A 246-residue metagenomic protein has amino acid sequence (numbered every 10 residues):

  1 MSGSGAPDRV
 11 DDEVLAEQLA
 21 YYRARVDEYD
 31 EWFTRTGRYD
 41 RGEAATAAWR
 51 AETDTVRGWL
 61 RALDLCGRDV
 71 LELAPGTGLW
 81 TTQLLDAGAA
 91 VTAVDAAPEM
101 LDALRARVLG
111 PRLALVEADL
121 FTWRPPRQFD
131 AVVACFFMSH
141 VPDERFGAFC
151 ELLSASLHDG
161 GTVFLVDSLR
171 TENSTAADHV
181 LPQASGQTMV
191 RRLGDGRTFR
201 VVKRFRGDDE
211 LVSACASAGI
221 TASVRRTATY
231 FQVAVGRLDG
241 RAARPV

Functional and structural regions predicted by a protein language model:
S2-D64: Conserved class I S-adenosyl-L-methionine
D69-T122: Class I SAM-dependent methyltransferase SAM/SAH-binding core
V133: A conserved beta-strand element that flanks and buttresses the S-adenosyl-L-methionine
F136-H140: Short catalytic micro-motifs in class I SAM-dependent methyltransferases
G147-D159: A short glycine-rich, Lys/Arg-flanked "PGG" loop and its adjoining helix->strand segment in the class I
V166-A214: C-terminal alpha-helical "lid/dimerization" subdomain adjacent to the S-adenosyl-L-methionine
V201-L238: Conserved Class I S-adenosyl-L-methionine
